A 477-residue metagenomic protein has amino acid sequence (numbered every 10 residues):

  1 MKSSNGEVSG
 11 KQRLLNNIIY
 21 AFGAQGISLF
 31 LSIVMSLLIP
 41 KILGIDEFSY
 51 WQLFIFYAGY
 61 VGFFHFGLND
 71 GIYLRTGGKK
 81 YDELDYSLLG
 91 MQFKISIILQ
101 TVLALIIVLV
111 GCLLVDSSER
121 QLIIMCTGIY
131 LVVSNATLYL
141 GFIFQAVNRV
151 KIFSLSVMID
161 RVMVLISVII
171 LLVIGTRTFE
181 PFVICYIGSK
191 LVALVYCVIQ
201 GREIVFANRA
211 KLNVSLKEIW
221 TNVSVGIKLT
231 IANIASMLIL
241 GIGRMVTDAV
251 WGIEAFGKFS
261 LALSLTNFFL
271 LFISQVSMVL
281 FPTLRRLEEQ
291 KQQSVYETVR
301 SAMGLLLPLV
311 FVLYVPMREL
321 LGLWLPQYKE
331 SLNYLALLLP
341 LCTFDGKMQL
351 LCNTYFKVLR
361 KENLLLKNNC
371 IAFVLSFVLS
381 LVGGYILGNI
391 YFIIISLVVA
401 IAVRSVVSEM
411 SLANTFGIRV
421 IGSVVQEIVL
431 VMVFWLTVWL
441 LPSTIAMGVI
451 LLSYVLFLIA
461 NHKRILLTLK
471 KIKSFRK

Functional and structural regions predicted by a protein language model:
M1-G6, T437-K477: Membrane-proximal transmembrane or re-entrant/amphipathic helices at the cytosolic face
K2-G10, F179-Y186, V195-L240, V279 (+3 more regions): Interhelical loop/hinge segments that connect adjacent transmembrane helices in multipass membrane
G10-N69, I227-D248, I253, L309 (+1 more regions): Signature of the first transmembrane helix
K11, S134-S156, P340-I371, M410-F416: Membrane-interface junctions at transmembrane-helix termini in multi-pass inner-membrane proteins
I33, N69-D70, M91-S117, I273 (+2 more regions): Alpha-helical transmembrane segments of multi-pass membrane transport and lipid-handling proteins
H65-Y81, V205, T266-Q292, T298-L306 (+1 more regions): Helix-loop junctions and terminal segments of transmembrane helices in multi-pass membrane transport/translocation
K94-I231: Hydrophobic transmembrane helix module of multi-pass membrane transport proteins
S154-I170, I174-E203, C370-L375, N389-S411 (+2 more regions): Hydrophobic alpha-helical transmembrane segments
